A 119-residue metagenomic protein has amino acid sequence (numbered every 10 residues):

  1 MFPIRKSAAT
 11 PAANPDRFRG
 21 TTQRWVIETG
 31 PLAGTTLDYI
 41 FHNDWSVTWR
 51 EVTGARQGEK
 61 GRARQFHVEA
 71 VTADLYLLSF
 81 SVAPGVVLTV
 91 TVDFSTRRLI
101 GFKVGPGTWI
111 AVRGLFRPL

Functional and structural regions predicted by a protein language model:
M1-A33, L37: Tryptophan-anchored aromatic micro-motifs
P3-R5, P106-L119: Edge beta-strand at a domain terminus
P11-A13, Q65, V92-F102, R117: Kelch-like beta-propeller repeat domains
D16-R24, D44-T48, T72-L78, L99: Short, hydrophobic/aromatic-rich segments at coil-to-beta transitions
G30, H42, V92-S95, K103-G105: Acidic/polar residues at beta-strand termini and the immediately following turn/coil
G30-L37, A55-G58, P84-T91, G107-R113: Short, surface-exposed beta-strand/loop "edge" segments at domain boundaries and coil↔beta transitions
A33-F66, G105: N-terminal glycine/threonine-rich, aromatic-flanked beta-hairpin/loop signature
G54-V92: Contiguous, well-ordered beta-strand patches that form the walls/edges of small beta-barrel/beta-sandwich domains
